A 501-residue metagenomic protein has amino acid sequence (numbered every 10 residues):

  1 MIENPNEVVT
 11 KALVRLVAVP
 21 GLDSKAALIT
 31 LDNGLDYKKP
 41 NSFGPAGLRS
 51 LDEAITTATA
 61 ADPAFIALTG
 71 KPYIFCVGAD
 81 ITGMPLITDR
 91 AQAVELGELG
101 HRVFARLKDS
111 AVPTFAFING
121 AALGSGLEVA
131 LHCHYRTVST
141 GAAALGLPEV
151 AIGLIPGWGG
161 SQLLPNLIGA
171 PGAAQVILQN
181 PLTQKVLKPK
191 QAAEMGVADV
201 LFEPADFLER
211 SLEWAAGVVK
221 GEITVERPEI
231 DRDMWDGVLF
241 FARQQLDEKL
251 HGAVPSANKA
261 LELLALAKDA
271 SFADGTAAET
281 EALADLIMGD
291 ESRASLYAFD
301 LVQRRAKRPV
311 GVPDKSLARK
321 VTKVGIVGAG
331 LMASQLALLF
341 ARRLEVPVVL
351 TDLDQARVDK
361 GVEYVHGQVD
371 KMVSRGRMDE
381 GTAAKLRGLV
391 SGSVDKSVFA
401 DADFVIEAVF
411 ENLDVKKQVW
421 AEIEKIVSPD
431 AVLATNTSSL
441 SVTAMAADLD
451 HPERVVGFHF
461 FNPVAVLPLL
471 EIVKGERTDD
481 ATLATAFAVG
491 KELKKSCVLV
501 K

Functional and structural regions predicted by a protein language model:
M1-T30, E128, A173-A282, R293 (+4 more regions): Amphipathic alpha-helical segments at domain termini/boundaries
M1-T69, A105: Conserved CoA-thioester-binding segment of acyl-CoA-metabolizing enzymes
G21, K307-Q368, S391, G475 (+1 more regions): NAD(P)+-binding Rossmann beta1-loop-alpha1 motif at the extreme N-terminus of oxidoreductases
K38, T69-V103, A122, A151-L154: Glycine- (often His-adjacent) and acidic-residue-rich active-site loop that binds/positions the CoA thioester
T82, T322, T351-V432: NAD(P)H/NAD(P)+-dependent Rossmann-fold oxidoreductase cores
H101, R106-I152, P156, G328-L331: Glycine-rich beta-to-alpha active-site loop
S161-A174: Hydrophobic, secondary-structure "cap" segments at the distal end of domains
K417-A488: Rossmann-fold NAD(P)-binding glycine/threonine-rich loop
